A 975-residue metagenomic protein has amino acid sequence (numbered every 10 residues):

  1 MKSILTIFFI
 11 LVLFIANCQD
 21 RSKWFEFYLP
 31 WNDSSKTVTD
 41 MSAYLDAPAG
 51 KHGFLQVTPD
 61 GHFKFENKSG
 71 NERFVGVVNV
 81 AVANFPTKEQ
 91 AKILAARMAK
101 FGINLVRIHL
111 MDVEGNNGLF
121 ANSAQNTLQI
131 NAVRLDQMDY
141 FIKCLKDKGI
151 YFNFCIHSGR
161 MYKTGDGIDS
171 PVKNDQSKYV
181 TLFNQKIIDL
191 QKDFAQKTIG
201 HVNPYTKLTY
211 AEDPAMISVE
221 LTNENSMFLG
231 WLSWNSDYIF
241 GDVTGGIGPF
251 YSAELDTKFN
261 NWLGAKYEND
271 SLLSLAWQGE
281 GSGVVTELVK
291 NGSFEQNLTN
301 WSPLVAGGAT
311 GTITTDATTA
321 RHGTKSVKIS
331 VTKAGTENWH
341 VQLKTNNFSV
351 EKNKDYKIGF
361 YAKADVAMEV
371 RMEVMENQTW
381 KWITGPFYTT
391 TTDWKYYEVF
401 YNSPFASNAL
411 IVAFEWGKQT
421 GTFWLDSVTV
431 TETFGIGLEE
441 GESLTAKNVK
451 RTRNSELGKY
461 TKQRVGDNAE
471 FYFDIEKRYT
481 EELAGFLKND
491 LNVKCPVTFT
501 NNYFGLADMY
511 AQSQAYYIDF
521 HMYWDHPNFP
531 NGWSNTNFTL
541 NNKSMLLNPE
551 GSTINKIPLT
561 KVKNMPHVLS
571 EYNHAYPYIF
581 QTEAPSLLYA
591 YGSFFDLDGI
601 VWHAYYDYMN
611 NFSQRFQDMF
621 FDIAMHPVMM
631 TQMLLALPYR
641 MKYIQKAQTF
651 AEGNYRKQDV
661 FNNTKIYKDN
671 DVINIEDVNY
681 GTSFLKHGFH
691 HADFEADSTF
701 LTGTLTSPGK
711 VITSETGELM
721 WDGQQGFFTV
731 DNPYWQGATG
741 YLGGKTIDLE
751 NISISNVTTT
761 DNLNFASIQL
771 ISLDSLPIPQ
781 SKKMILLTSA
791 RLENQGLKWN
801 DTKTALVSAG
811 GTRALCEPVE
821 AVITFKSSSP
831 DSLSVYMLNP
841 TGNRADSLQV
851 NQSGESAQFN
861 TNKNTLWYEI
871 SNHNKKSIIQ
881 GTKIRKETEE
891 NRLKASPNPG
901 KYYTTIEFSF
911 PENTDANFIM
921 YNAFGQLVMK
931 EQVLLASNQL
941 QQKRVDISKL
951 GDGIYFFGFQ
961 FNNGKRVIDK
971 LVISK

Functional and structural regions predicted by a protein language model:
M1-Q19: Bacterial Sec-dependent N-terminal signal peptides
S22-W24, K36, G50-V284, Q378-T392 (+4 more regions): Active-site mouth of glycoside hydrolases
S271, E280-K447: Extracellular and organelle-lumenal recognition/adhesion modules and their flexible linkers in secreted
K477-P496, G505-D525, L540-H691, A696-S698: Catalytic-core region of carbohydrate-active enzymes that cleave or remodel glycosidic bonds
L635-S829, L833-M837: Long, low-hydrophobicity ectodomains and other hydrophilic envelope-associated domains
E855-G881: C-terminal beta-strand-rich structural cap/linker in extracellular carbohydrate-active enzymes
K883-S896, G900-K975: C-terminal outer-membrane/trafficking sorting elements
